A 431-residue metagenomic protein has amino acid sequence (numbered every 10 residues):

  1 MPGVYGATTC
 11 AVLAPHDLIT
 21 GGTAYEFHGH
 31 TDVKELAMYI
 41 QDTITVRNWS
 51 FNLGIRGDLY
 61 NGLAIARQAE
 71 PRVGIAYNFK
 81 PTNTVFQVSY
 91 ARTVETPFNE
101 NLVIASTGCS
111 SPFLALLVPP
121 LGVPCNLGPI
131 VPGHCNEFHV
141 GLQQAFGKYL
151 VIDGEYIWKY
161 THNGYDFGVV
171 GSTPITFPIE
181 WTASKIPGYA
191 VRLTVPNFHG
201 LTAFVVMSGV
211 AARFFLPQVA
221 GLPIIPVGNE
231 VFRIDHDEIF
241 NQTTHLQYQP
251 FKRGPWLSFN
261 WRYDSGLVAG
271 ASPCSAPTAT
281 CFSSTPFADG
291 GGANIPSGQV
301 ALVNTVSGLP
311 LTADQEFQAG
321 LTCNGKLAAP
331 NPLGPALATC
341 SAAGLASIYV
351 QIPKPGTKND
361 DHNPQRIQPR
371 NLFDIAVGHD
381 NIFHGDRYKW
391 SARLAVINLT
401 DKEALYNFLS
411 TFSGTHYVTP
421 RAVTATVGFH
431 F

Functional and structural regions predicted by a protein language model:
M1-V85, T96-P97, P120: Signature of Gram-negative outer-membrane beta-barrel scaffolds
H30-M38, G57-N61, I65-P71, Y90-V94 (+9 more regions): Transmembrane beta-barrel architecture of outer-membrane proteins
T45-N48, F79-N83, Y149, F198-G200 (+2 more regions): Short loop/turn motifs that connect adjacent beta-strands in outer-membrane beta-barrel proteins
T45-S50, Y156-T161, F177-C274, C340: Gram-negative outer-membrane beta-barrel transporters
F51-L53, P71, T84-V88, I152-G154 (+7 more regions): Transmembrane beta-strands of outer-membrane beta-barrel proteins
L53-G57, I75, V88-R92, N101 (+5 more regions): Transmembrane beta-barrel strands of outer-membrane/channel proteins
N78, F86, A115-E180, K185 (+2 more regions): Membrane-embedded beta-barrel scaffold of Gram-negative outer-membrane proteins
R262-P353, I367-L372, H379-F431: C-terminal beta-signal and adjacent terminal beta-strands/loops of Gram-negative outer-membrane beta-barrel proteins
